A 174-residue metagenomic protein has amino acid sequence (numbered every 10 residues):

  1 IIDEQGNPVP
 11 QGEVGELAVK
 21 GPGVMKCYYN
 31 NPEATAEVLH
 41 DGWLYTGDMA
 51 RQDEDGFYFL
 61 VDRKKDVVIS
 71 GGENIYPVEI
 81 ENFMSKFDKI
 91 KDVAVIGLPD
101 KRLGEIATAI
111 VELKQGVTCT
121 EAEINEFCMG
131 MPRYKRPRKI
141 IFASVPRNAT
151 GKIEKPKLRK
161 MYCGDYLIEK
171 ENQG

Functional and structural regions predicted by a protein language model:
Q5, E16, G21, K26-C27 (+5 more regions): AMP-binding/adenylate-forming catalytic core of the ANL superfamily
P10-Q11, K26-N30: Active-site glycine/GP-rich loop and adjacent strand/helix microenvironment that borders small-molecule binding pockets
G42: FAD-site-proximal beta/loop scaffold in flavoenzymes
I140-A143: General small-molecule cofactor/ligand-binding pocket signal
Y162-G174: Acidic/polar alpha-helix N-cap and adjacent early helical turns within long charge-rich amphipathic helices/linkers
